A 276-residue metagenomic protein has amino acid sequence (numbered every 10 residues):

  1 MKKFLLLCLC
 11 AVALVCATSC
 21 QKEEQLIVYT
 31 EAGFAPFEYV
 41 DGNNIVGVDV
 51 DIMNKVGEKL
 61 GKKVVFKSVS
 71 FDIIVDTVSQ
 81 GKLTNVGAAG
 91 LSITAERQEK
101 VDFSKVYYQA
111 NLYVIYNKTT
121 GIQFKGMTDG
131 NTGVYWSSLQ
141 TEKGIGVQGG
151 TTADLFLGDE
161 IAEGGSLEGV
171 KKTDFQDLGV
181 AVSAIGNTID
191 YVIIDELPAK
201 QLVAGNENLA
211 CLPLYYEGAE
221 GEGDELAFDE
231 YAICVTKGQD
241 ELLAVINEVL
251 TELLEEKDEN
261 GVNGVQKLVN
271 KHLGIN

Functional and structural regions predicted by a protein language model:
M1-L5: Positively charged n-region of N-terminal signal peptides that target proteins for export
V15-S19: C-terminal motif of bacterial Sec signal peptides marking the signal peptidase cleavage site
Q21-E23: Bacterial signal peptide processing site
Q25-V48: Short glycine-rich His-centered loop
A32, Y108-Y116, G205-L250, K271-N276: Periplasmic-binding protein-like
N54-K59, K67-S68, D72-V86, E99-D102 (+4 more regions): Short helices/loops that flank or line small-molecule/ion binding pockets
E58, K63-S138, Y215-L226: Acidic, polar ligand-binding/catalytic clefts
K63, G126-K143, V147-T173, A244-N276: Ligand-binding clefts/hinges and TM-proximal coupling segments of bilobed small-molecule sensing domains
